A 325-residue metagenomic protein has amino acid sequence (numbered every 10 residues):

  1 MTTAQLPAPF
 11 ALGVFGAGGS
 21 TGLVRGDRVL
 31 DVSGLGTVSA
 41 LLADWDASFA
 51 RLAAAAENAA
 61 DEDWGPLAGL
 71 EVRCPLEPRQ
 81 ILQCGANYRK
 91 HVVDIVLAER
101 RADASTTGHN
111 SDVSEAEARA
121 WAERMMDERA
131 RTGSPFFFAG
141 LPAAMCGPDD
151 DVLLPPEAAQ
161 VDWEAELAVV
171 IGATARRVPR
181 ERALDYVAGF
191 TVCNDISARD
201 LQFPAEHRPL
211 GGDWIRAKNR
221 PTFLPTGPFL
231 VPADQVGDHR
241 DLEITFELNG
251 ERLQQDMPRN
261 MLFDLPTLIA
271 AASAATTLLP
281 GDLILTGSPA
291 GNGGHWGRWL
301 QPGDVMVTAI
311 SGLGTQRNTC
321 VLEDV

Functional and structural regions predicted by a protein language model:
T2-A17, D46-L248, M257: Active-site microenvironments in enzyme catalytic cores
T2-F10, G16-S33, P225-P228, A290 (+1 more regions): Charged, cofactor-coupling segments
A11, I81, E166, L283 (+2 more regions): Residue-level marker of beta-strand positions
S20-A56: N-terminal cap/recognition module
G36, R259-N260: A generic structural motif
R79, N260-T267: Hot-dog-fold acyl-thioester-processing enzymes
D264-L300: A conserved acidic, glycine/proline-rich C-terminal tail/linker
